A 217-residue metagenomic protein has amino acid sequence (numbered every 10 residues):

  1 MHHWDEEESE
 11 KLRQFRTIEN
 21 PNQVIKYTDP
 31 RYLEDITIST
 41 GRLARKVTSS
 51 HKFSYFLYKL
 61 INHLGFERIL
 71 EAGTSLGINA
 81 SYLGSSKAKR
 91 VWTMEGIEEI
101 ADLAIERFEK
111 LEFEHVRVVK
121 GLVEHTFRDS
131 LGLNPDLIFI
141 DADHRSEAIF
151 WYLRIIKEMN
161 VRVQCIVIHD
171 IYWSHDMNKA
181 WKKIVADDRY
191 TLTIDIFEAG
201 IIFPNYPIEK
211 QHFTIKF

Functional and structural regions predicted by a protein language model:
M1-F139, D143-C165, I171-F217: A short alpha-helical cap/connector motif
